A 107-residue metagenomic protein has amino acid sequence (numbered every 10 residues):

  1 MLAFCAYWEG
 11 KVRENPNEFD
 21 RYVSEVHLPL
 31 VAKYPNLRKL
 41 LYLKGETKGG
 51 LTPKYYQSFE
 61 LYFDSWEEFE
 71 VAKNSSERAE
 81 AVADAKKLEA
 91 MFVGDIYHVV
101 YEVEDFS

Functional and structural regions predicted by a protein language model:
M1-S107: Macromolecular interaction modules
